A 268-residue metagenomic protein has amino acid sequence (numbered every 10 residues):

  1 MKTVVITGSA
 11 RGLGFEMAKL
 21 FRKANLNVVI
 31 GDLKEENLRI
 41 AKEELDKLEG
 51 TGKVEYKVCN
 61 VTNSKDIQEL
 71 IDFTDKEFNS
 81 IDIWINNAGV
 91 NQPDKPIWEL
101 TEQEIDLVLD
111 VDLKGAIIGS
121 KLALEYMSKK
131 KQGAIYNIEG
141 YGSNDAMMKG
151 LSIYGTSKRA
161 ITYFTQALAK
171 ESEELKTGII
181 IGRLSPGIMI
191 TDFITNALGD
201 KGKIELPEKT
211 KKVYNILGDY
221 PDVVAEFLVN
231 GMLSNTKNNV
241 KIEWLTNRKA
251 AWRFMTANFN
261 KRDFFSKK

Functional and structural regions predicted by a protein language model:
M1-V29: Canonical Rossmann dinucleotide-binding motif of NAD(H)/NADP(H)-dependent dehydrogenases/reductases, specifically
L26-I40: Conserved glycine-rich Rossmann-like NAD(P)H-binding loop of the short-chain dehydrogenase/reductase
E35-E36, V58-E69, E102: The beta1-alpha1 cofactor-binding region of Rossmann-like NAD(H)/NADP(H)-dependent oxidoreductases
K95-I97, E104-D106: Substrate-binding pocket helix/loop in short-chain dehydrogenase/reductase
S120-K121, Q166: A short, exposed helix-loop element centered on a Lys and neighboring polar residues
Y136-A160, T165-Q166, K170-E174, I188: Catalytic loop of short-chain dehydrogenase/reductase
R183, K201-F259: C-terminal helical subdomain
